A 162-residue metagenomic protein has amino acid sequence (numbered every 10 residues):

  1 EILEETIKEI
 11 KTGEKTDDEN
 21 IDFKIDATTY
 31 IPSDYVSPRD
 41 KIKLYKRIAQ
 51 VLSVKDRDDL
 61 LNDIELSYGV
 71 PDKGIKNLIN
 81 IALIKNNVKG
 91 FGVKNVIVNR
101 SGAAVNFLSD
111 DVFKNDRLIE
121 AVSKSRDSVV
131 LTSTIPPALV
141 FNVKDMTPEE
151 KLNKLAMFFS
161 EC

Functional and structural regions predicted by a protein language model:
E1-C162: Accessory helical-bundle/CTD segments and flexible terminal tails appended to RecA-like ATPase motors
